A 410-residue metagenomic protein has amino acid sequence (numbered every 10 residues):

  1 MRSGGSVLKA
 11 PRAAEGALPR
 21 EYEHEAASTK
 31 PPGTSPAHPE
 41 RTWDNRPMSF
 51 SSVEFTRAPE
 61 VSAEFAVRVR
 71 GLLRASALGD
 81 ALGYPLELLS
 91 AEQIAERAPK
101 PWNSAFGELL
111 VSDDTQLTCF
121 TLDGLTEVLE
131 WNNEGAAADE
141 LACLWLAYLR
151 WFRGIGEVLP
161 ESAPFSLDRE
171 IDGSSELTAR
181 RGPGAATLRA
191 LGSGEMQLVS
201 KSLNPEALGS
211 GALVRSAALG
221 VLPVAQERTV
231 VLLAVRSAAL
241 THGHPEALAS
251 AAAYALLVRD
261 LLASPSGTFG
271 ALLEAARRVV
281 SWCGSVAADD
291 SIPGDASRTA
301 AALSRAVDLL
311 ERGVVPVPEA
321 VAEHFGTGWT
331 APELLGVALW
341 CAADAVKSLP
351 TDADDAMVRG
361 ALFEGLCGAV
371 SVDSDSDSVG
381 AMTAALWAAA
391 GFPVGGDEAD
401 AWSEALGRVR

Functional and structural regions predicted by a protein language model:
R2, A14, P31-P32, H38-R41: Compositionally biased, intrinsically disordered low-complexity segments enriched in Pro/Arg/Gln/His
S3-S6, S28, S35, S49-S52: Serine residues within intrinsically disordered or low-complexity segments
P11-A13, A26-A27: Positively charged N-terminal leader segments that act as targeting/secretion signals
P19-E21, S35: Intrinsic low-complexity/disordered segments
E23-E25, P39: Short hydrophobic alpha-helical segments enriched in small aliphatic residues
H38-R410: Structured, active/binding-site neighborhoods that engage oxygen-rich ligands
